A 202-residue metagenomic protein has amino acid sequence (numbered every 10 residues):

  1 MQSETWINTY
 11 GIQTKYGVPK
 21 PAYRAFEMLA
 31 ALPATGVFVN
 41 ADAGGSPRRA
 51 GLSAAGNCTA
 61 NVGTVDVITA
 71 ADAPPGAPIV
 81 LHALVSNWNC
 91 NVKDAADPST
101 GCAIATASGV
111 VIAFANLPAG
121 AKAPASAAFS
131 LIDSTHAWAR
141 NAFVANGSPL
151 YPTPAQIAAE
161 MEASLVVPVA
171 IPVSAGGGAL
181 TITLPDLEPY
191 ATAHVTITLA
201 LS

Functional and structural regions predicted by a protein language model:
M1-T9, F129-S134: Substrate-binding cleft of secreted/luminal carbohydrate-active enzymes
N8-N57: Catalytic cores of secreted or luminal carbohydrate-active enzymes
P19-K20, S130, T153: Secondary-structure junction/capping motif
A34, F38-R49, P75-A77, T106-S108 (+1 more regions): Ser/Thr- and Asn-enriched, surface-exposed coil loops between beta-strands
F38-V39, S134-V166: Acidic Ser/Thr/Pro-rich low-complexity disordered segments that often serve as glycosylated linkers/stalks around
R48-A123, A127-G147, Y190-T196: Carbohydrate-binding surface patches
Y151-S202: C-terminal beta-strand-rich structural cap/linker in extracellular carbohydrate-active enzymes
